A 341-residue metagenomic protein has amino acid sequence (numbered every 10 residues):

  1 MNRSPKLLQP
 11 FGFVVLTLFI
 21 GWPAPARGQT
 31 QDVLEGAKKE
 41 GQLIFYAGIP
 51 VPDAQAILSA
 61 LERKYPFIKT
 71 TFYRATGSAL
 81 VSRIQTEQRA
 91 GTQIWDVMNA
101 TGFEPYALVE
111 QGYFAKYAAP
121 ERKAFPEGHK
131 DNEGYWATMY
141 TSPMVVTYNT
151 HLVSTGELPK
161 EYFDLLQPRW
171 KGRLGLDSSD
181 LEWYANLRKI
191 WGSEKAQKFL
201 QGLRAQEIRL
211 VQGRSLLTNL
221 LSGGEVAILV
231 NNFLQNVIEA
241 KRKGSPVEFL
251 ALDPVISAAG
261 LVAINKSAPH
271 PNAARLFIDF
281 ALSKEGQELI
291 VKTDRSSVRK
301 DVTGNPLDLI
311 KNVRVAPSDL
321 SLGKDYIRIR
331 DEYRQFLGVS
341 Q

Functional and structural regions predicted by a protein language model:
P10-G21: Bacterial N-terminal signal peptides
Q31, Y46-S59, T70-Q88, T92-E225: Extracytoplasmic ligand-binding site segments that recognize negatively charged/polar headgroups
I57, K195, F199-G202, P269-A281 (+1 more regions): Short amphipathic alpha-helical coupling segments at ligand-binding clamshell hinges and other catalytic/signaling
F103-A107, A227-P246: A ligand-binding cleft/hinge motif common to bilobed small-molecule-binding domains
E127, T141-S142, L200-R204, R209-V211 (+2 more regions): Periplasmic-binding protein-like
T147-L152, R188-I190, A258-H270, L289-I290: A bilobed periplasmic-binding-protein/Venus flytrap-type ligand-binding module shared by bacterial periplasmic
W170-S179, A281-G304: Periplasmic-binding protein-like
N305-Q341: Extracellular/periplasmic bilobal clamshell ligand-binding domains
